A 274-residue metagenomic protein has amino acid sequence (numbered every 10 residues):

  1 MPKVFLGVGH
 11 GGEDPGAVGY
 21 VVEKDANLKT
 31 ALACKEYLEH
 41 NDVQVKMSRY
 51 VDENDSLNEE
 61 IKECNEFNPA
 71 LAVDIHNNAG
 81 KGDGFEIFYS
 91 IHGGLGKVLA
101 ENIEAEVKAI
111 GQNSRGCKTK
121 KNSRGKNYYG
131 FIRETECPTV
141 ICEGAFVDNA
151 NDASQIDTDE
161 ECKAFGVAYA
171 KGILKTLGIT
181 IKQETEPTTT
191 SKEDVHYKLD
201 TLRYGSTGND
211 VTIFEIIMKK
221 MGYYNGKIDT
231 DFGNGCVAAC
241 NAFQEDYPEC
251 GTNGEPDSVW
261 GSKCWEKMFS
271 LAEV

Functional and structural regions predicted by a protein language model:
P2-K3, D14, D25-P187: Active-site-proximal helix/loop segments of hydrolytic enzymes
P2-Y20: Short glycine-rich His-centered loop
L6, N27, E215: Conserved hydrophobic/aromatic pocket- or pore-lining residues that grip, position, or stack substrates in active sites
H40-N41, M221, D246: Conserved dinucleotide-binding and phosphotransfer motif residues
K182-T230, V274: Acidic, Ser/Thr/Pro/Gly-enriched interdomain connector segments
E215-M218, C240, Q244: An aromatic-rich alpha-helical recognition segment common to small helix-rich domains
G254, K267-V274: Terminal recognition/anchoring or ligand-binding modules at protein termini
